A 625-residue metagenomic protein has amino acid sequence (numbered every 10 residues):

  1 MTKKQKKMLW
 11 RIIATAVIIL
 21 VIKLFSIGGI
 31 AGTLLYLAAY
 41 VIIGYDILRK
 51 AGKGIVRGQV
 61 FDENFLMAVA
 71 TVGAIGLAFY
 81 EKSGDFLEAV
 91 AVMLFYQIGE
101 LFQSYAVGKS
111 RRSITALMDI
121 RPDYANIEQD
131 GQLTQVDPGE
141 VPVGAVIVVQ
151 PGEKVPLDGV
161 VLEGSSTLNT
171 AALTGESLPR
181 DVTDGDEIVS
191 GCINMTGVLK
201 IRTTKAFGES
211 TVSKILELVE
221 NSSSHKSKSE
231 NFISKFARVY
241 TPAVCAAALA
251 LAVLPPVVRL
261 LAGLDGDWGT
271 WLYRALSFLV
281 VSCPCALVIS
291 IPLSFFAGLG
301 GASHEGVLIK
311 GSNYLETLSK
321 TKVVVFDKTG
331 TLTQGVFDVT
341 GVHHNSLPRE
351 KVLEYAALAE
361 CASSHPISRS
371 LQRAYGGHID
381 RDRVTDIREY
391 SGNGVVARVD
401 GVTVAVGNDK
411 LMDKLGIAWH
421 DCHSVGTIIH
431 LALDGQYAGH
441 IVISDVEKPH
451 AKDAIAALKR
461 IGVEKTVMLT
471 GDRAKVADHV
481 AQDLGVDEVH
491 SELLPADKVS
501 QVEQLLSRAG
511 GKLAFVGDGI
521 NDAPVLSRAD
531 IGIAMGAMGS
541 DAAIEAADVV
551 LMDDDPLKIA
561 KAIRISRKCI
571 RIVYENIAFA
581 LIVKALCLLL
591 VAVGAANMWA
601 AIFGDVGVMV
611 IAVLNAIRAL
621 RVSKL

Functional and structural regions predicted by a protein language model:
M1-A14, L34-L37, Y45-I75, L216-A250 (+4 more regions): Soluble-to-membrane junctions at the N-terminal ends of transmembrane alpha-helices in multi-pass ion-transporting
T2-Y124, K235, P242, T270 (+1 more regions): Transmembrane helix-loop-helix hairpins at the membrane interface
G29-L37, V60-A68, E81-V92, F232 (+4 more regions): Membrane-water interface of transmembrane alpha-helices in multipass transporters/channels
E63-T71, L173, Y273, C283-A359 (+1 more regions): Conserved catalytic phosphorylation-site environment of P-type ATPases
F65-L66, M93-P151, V182, I309 (+5 more regions): Juxtamembrane coupling segments of multi-pass membrane pumps/enzymes
A116-E209, N313-A356, R398-V399: Conserved cytosolic catalytic loops of P-type ATPases
V339-K465, A474, D483-V502: P-type ATPase nucleotide-binding
G401, T427, L433-E575: Conserved ATP-binding TGD loop and adjacent catalytic N/P-domain core of P-type ATPases
